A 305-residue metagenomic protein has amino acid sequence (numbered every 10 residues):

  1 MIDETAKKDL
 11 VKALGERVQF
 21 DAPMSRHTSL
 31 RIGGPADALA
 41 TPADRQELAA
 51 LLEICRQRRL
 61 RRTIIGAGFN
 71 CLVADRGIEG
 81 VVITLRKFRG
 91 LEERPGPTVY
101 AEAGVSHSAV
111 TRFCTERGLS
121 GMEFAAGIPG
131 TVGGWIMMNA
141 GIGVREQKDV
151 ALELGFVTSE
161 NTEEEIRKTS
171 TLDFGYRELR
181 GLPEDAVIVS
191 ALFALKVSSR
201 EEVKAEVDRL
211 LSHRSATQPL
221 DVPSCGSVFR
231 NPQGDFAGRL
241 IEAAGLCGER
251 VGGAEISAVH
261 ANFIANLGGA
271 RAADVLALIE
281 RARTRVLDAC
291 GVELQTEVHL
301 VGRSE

Functional and structural regions predicted by a protein language model:
I2-V132: Anion-binding (especially nucleotide phosphate/pyrophosphate-binding) glycine-rich loop and adjoining beta-alpha core
T5, S25, A43-Q46, V105 (+8 more regions): Conserved active-site and cofactor/substrate-binding residues in soluble primary-metabolism enzymes
V18, M24, L30, L91 (+7 more regions): Short clusters of hydrophobic/aromatic residues that line enzyme substrate/ligand-binding pockets
Q19-F20, C71, V157-A277, R281-E305: Phosphate/pyrophosphate- and phosphate-bearing ligand-binding catalytic cores of soluble enzymes
G33-G34, A40-R45, L72-G90, I136-S170 (+1 more regions): Structural signature of FAD isoalloxazine-binding scaffolds in flavoprotein oxidoreductases
A36, F69-V73, H107, G133-M137 (+4 more regions): Short, flexible micro-motifs
R58, I65-A67, V150, V222-P223 (+1 more regions): Short, basic and Ser/Thr-rich N-terminal targeting/leader segments
N70-C71, T111-C114, M122-A126, I136-E146 (+3 more regions): A generic local secondary-structure boundary/capping motif
